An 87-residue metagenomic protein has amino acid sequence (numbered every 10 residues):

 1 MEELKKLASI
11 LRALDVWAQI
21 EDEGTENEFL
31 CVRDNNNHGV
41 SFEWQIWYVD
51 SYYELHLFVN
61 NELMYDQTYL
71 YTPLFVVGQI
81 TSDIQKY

Functional and structural regions predicted by a protein language model:
M1-E2, I84-Y87: Short intrinsically disordered terminal tails
M1-N37, E62-Q67, L74: Negatively charged, low-complexity tracts enriched in Asp/Glu with abundant Ser/Thr
N37-F75: Intrinsically disordered, low-complexity regulatory segments enriched in Ser/Thr/Pro and charged residues
P73-Q85: A short, charged, amphipathic alpha-helix used as a generic interaction element across diverse proteins
